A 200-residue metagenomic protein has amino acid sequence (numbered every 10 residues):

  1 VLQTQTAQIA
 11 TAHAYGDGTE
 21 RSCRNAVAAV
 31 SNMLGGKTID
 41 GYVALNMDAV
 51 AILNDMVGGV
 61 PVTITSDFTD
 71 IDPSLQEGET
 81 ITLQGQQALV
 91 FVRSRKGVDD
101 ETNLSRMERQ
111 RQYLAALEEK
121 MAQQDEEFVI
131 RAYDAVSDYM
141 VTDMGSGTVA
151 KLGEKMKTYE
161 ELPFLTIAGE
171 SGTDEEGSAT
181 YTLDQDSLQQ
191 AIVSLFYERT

Functional and structural regions predicted by a protein language model:
V1-T200: Non-catalytic, solvent-exposed segments at the cell envelope interface
